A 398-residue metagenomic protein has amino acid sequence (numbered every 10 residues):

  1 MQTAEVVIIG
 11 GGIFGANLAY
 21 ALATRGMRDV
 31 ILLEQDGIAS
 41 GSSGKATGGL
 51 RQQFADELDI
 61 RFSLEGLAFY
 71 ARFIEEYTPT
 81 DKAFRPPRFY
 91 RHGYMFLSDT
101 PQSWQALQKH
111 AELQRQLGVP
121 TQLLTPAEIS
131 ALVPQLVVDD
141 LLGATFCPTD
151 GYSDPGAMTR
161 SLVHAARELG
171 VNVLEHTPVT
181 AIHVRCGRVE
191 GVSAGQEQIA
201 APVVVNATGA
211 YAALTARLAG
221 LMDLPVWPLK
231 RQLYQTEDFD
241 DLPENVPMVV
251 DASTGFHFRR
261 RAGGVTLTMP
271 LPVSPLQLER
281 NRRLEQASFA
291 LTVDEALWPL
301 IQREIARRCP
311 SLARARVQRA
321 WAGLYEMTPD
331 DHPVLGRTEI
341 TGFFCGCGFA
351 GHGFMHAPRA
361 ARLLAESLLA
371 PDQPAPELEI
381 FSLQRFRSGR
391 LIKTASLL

Functional and structural regions predicted by a protein language model:
M1-F14, I31: Beta1/beta-strand and adjacent pyrophosphate-binding region of the FAD-binding site in flavoprotein oxidoreductases
V7-I9, I199-Y211, A361: Short hydrophobic core segments
N17-T24, G48-L50, R72, T78-G93 (+3 more regions): Active-site substrate-recognition segment that forms the wall of the catalytic cavity or substrate channel
A23-S43: Glycine-rich FAD pyrophosphate-binding loop
G48-L132, G255-H257, A296: Dinucleotide-binding Rossmann-like beta1-alpha1 core, especially the glycine-rich loop that anchors the ADP
R61-L64, L97-A106, F146-H164, A290-L297: Short beta-strand to alpha-helix junction loop
T145-P202: Helical element adjacent to the flavin cofactor pocket in flavoenzyme catalytic cores
P155, P299-L398: C-terminal catalytic lobe of FAD-dependent flavoproteins
